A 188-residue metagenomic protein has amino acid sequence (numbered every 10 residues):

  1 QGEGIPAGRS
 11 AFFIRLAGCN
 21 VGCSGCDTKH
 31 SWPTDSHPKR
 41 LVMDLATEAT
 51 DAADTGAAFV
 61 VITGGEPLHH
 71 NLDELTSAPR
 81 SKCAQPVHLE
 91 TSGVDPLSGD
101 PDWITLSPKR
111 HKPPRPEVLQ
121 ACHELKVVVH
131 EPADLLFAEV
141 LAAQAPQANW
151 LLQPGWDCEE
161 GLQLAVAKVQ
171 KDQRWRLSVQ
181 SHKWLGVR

Functional and structural regions predicted by a protein language model:
Q1-S10: Short, charged low-complexity linear segments at domain edges
E3, H30, E117: Flexible, active-site-adjacent loop/turn segments at secondary-structure boundaries
S10-F13, A17-P101: Conserved Radical SAM active-site core
L68-R188: Conserved AdoMet/S-adenosylmethionine-binding subsite of the radical SAM
